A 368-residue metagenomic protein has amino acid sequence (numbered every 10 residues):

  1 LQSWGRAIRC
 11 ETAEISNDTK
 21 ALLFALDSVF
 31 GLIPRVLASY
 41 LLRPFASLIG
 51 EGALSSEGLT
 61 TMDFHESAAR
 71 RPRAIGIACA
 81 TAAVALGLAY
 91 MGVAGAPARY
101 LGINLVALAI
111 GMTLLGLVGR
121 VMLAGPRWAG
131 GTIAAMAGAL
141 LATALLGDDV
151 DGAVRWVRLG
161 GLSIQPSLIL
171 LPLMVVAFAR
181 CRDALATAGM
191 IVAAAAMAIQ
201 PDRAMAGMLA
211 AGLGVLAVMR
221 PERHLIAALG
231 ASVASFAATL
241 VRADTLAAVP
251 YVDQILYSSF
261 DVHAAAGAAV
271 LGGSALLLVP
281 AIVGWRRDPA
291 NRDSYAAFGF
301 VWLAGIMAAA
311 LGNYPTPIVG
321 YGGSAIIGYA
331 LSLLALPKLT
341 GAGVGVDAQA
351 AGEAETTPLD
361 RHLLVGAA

Functional and structural regions predicted by a protein language model:
C10-K20, A25-S39, F45-I49: Short, low-complexity, charge-dense intrinsically disordered segments
G76-C79, A83-T187, A194-Q200, G312-P317 (+3 more regions): Membrane-helix boundary/helix-loop-helix interface segments in multi-pass membrane proteins
V106-G111, A265-I282: Hydrophobic alpha-helical transmembrane segments
R155-L168, Q254-A268: Short aromatic-rich membrane-water interface segments that cap or initiate transmembrane helices in multi-pass membrane
C181-A195, R203-A237, Y329-L333: Hydrophobic alpha-helical segments of polytopic membrane proteins
A193-L216, L240-A247, F260, L311-Y321: Helix-loop-helix junctions and helix-breaking kinks within/between transmembrane helices of multi-pass membrane
V283-G299: Membrane-interface helix-loop-helix junctions at transmembrane boundaries of multi-pass membrane enzymes, predominantly
L331-A368: A juxtamembrane structural motif centered on a specific transmembrane helix
